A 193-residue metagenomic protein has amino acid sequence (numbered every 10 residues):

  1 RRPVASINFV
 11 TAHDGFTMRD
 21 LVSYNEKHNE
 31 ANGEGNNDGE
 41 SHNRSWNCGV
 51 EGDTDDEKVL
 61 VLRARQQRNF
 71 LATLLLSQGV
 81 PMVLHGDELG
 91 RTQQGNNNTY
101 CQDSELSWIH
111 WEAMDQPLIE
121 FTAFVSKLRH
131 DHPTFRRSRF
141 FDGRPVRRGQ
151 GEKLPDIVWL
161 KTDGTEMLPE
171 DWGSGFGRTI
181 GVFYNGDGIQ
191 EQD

Functional and structural regions predicted by a protein language model:
R1-H85, N98-Q102, P133-R136, F140 (+3 more regions): Conserved alpha/beta catalytic core and glycan-binding cleft of carbohydrate-active enzymes
R1-P3, G90-L128, H132-F135: Active-site-proximal helices and loops of the catalytic beta/alpha 8
M18-L21, Q93, E191-Q192: Short helix/loop capping segments that flank catalytic or ligand/cofactor-binding pockets
N47, I109-E112, L160, G173: Short linear interaction motif-like sites in intrinsically disordered regions of transcription factors
E57-L62, E112-Q116, P169-D171: Short, contiguous acidic/charged loop-to-helix segments that flank catalytic cores in large enzymes
R65-R68, Q116-A123, F176-G177: A structural signal for well-ordered alpha-helical segments within the folded catalytic domains of diverse enzymes
T73, W108, T179-F183: Conserved hydrophobic/aromatic beta-strand scaffold that supports enzyme active sites
L154-D193: Carbohydrate-binding surface patches
